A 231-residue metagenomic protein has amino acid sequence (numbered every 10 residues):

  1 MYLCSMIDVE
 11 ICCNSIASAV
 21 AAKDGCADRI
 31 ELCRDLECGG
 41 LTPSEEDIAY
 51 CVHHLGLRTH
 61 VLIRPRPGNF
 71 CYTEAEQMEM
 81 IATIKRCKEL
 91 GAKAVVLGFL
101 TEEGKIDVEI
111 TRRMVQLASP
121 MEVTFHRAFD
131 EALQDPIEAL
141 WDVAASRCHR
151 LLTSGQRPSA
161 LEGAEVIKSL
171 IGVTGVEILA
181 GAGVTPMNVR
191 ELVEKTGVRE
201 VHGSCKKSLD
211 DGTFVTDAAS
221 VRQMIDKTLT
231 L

Functional and structural regions predicted by a protein language model:
M6-I30, D35-T42: N-terminal pre-domain/capping segments
I7-I11, I30-L32, T59-I63, V95-L97 (+4 more regions): Hydrophobic faces of well-ordered beta-strands that scaffold small-molecule active sites in alpha/beta enzyme cores
N14-D24, G68-R86, D130-S146, I167-A180 (+1 more regions): Catalytic cores of alpha/beta
A17, L36-L57, E74-E79, F99-S119 (+4 more regions): Active-site-adjacent beta->alpha loops and helix N-cap segments on the catalytic face of soluble alpha/beta enzymes
A27, G56, G91-A92, P120 (+2 more regions): A structural motif
A82-F99, E103-I106: Ordered, amphipathic secondary-structure segments that act as subunit-interaction surfaces in large macromolecular
E191-L231: Long hydrophobic alpha-helical segments typical of transmembrane helices together with their membrane-interfacial
